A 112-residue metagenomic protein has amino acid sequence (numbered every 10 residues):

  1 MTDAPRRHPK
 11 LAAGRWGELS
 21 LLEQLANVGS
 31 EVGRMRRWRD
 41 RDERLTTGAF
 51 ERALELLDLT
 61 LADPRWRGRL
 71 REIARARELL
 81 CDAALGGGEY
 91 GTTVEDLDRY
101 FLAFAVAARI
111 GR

Functional and structural regions predicted by a protein language model:
M1-R112: Surface-exposed peri-terminal alpha-helical interaction modules
